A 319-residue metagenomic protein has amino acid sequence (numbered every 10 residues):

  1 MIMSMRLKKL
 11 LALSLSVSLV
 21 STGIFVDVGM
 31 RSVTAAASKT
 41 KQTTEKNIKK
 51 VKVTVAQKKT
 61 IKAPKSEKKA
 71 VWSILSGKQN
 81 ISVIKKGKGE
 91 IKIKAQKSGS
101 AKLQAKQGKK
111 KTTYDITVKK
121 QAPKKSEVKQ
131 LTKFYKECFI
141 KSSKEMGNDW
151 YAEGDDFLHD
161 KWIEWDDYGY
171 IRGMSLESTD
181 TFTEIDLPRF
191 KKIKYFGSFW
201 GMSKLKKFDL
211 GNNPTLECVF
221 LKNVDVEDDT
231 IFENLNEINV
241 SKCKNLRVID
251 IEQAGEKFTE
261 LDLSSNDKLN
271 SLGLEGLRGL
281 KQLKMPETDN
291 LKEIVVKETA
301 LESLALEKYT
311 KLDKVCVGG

Functional and structural regions predicted by a protein language model:
M5-D27: Sec-dependent N-terminal signal peptides of Gram-positive bacterial secreted proteins and lipoproteins
T22-K39: Sec-dependent signal peptide cleavage junction
A37-S38, V51-K59, I74, K78-V83 (+9 more regions): N-terminal capping/linker segments that flank leucine-rich repeat
T40-N47: Proline-enriched interdomain boundary motifs that mark the N-terminal boundary and often initiate the first structured
P64-A70, Y309: Short proline/glycine-enriched turn/loop motifs at strand-loop junctions of beta-rich domains
K106-G108: Beta-strand-rich extracellular modules
K110-Y114: Extracellular and select intracellular beta-sandwich modules with Ser/Thr-enriched, small-residue motifs on
S175-D180, G197-K204, L210, T215 (+9 more regions): Concave beta-strand-loop units of leucine-rich repeat
